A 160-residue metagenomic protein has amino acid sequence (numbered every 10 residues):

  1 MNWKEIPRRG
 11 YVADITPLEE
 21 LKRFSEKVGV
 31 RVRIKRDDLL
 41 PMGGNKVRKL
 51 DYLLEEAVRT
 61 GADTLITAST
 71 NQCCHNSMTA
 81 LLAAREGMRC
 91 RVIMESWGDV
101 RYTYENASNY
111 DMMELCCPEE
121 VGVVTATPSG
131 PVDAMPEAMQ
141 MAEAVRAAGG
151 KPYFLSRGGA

Functional and structural regions predicted by a protein language model:
M1-A160: PLP-dependent amino-acid enzyme catalytic core
